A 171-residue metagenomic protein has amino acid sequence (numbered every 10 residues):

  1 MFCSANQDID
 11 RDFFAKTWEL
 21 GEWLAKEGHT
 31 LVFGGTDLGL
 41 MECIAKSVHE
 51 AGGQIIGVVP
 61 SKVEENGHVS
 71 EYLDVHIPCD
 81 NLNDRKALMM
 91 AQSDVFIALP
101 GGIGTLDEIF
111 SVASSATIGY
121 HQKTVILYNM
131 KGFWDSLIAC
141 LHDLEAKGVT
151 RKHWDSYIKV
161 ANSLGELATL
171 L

Functional and structural regions predicted by a protein language model:
F2-Q92, Y128-L171: A cross-family phosphate/adenosyl-ligand binding-site feature
I55, Y120-K123: Short, structured loop/turn "capping" segments at alpha-beta junctions
D84-G119, I126: Active-site/ligand-binding-proximal alpha/beta "capping" segment
